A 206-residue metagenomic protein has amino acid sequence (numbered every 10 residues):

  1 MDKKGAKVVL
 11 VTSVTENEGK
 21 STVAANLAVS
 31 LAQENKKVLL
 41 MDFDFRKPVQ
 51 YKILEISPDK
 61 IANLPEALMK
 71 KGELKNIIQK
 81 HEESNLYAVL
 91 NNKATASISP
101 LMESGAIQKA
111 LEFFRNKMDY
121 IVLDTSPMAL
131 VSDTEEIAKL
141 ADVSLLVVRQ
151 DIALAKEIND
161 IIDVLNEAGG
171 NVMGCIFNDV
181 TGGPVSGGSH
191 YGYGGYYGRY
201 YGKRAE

Functional and structural regions predicted by a protein language model:
M1-E206: P-loop NTP-binding module
